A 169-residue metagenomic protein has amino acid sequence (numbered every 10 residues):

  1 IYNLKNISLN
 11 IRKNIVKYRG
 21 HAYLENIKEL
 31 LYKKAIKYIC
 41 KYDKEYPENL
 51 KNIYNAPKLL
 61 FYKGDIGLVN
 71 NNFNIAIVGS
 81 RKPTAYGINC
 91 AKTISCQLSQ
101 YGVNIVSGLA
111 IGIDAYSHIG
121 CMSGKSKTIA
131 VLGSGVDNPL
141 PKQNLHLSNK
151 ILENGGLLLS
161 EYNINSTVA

Functional and structural regions predicted by a protein language model:
I1-K44: Short, small/acidic-rich helices and loops at N termini and domain boundaries of DNA replication/processing enzymes
C40-A169: Glycine-biased, small-residue-rich flexible motifs in mid-sequence functional cores and linkers
